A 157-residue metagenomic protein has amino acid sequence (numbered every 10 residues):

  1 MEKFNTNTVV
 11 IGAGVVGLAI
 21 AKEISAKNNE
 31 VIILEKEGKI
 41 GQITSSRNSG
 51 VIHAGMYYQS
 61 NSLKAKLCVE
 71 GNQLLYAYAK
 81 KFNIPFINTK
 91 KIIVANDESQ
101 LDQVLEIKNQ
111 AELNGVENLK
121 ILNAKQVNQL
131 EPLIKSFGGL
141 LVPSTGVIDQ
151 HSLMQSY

Functional and structural regions predicted by a protein language model:
M1-K3: Short, flexible hinge/linker loops that cap or flank conserved catalytic cores
T6-I33: N-terminal Rossmann-like FAD-binding beta1-loop-alpha1 element of flavoenzymes
I11, L34, V94-A95, P143: Short hydrophobic segments within beta-strands
S25-R47: Glycine-rich FAD pyrophosphate-binding loop
S46, Q126-P132: Flexible hinge/switch segments at interdomain interfaces of large molecular machines
G50-Q126, S136: Dinucleotide-binding Rossmann-like beta1-alpha1 core, especially the glycine-rich loop that anchors the ADP
L140-Y157: Helical element adjacent to the flavin cofactor pocket in flavoenzyme catalytic cores
